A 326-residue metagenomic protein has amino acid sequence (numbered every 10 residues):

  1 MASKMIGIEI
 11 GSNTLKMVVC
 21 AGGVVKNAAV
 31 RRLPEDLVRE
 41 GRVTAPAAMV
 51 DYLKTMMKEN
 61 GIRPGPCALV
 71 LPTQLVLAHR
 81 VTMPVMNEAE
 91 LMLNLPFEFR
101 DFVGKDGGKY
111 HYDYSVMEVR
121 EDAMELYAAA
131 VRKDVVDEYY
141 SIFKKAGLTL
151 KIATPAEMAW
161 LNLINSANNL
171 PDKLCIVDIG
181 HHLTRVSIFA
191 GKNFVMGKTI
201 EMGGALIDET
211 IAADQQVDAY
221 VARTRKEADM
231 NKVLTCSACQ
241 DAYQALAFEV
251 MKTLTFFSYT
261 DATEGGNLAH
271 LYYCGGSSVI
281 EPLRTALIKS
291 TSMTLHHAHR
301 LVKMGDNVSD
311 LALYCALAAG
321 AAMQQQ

Functional and structural regions predicted by a protein language model:
M1-E35, R63-V70, D122, N165-M196 (+2 more regions): Gly/Thr-rich phosphate-binding beta-strand-loop-beta motif of the actin/hexokinase/Hsp70
M1-E98, V136-Y140, K145: Non-catalytic, solvent-exposed interaction/assembly segments
V38, K133-W160, N193-K232: Glycine-rich phosphate-binding loop plus the immediately following alpha-helix
L71-S166, H270, L301-M304: Active-site neighborhood for divalent-cation/phosphate handling
V221-L268: Adenine-nucleotide phosphate-binding core of ATP-dependent small-molecule kinases
T263-S290, H296: Glycine-rich phosphate-binding loops at beta-strand->alpha-helix junctions
S278, H296-Q326: Glycine-rich phosphate-binding/hydrolytic loop that grips phosphoryl groups
